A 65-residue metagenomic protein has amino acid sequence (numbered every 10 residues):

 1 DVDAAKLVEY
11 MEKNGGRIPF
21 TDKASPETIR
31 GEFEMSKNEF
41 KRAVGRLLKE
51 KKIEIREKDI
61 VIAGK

Functional and structural regions predicted by a protein language model:
D1-V2, V61-A63: OB-fold/S1-family single-stranded nucleic acid-binding modules
V2-F33: Short amphipathic alpha-helical interface segments
V8, S25, A43-G45, E50: Homeobox/homeodomain signature
R17, L48-I60: A short, conserved structural fragment
D22, V44, E57, G64: Active-site proximal loops enriched in glycine and acidic residues that flank catalytic Cys/His/Asp and coordinate
E32, A63-K65: Charge-biased, low-complexity intrinsically disordered regions
E34-R46: Short amphipathic alpha-helical interaction segments
